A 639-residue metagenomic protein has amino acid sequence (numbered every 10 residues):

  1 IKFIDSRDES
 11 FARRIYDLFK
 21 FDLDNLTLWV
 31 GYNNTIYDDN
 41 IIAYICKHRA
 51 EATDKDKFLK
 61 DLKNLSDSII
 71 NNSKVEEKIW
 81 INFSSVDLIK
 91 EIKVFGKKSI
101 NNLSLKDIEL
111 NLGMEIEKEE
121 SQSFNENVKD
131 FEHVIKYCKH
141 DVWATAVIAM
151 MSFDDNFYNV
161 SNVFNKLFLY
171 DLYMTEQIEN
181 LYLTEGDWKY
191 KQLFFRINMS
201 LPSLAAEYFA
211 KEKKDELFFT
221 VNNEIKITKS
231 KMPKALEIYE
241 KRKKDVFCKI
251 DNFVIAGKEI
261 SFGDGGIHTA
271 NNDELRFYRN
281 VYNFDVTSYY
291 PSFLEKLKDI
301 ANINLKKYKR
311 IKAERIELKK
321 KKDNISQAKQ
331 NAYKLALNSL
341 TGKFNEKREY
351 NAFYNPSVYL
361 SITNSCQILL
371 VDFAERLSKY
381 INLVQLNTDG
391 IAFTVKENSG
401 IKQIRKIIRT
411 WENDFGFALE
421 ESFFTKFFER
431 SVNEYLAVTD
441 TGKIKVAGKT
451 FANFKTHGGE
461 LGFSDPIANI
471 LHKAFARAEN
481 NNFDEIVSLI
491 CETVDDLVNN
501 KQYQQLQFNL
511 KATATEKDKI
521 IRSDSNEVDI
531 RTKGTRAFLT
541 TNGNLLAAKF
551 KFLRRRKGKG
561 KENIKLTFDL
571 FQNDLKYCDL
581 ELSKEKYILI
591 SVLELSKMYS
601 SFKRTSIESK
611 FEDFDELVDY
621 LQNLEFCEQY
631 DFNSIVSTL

Functional and structural regions predicted by a protein language model:
I1-V30, C46, K57-N64, K243 (+2 more regions): Conserved RNase H-like, two-metal-ion catalytic cores of nucleic-acid enzymes
L26-T35, N382-N387, A392-T394: Short glycine-rich phosphate-binding loop at a beta-alpha junction
N33-N34, L88, V286, V395: Residues immediately flanking
N34-I135, S152, F353-P356: Metal-dependent phosphoesterase core characteristic of DEDDh/y 3'-5' exonuclease domains
Y37-H48, T287-A301: Short active-site loop/helix that positions an aromatic residue
F131-E132, A270-R279, I316-D323, K347-S361 (+6 more regions): Glycine- and acidic
C138-Y282, V286-T287, S292, A328-I368 (+4 more regions): Common nucleic-acid-contacting/processivity interface regions adjacent to the catalytic cores of nucleic-acid enzymes
Q367, I401-L639: C-terminal, non-catalytic extensions of nucleic-acid polymerases
